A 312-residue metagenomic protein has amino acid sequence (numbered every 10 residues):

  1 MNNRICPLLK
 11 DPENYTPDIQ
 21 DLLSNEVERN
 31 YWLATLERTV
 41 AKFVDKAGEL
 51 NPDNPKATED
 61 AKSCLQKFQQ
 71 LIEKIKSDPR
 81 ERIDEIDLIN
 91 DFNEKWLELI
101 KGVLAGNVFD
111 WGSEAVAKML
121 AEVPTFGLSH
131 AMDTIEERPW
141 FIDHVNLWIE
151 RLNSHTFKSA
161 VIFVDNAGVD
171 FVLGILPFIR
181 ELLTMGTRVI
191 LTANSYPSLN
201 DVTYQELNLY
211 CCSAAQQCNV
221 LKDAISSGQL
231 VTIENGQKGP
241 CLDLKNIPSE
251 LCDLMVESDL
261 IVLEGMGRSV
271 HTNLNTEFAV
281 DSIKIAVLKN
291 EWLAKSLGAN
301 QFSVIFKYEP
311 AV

Functional and structural regions predicted by a protein language model:
M1-A131, I142, L147-S154: Non-catalytic accessory regions outside enzyme or core folds
N93, L183-V202: Extended, H/D-rich, highly charged conserved domains that either
L147-R151, G174-I179, E250, E257: Short, hydrophobic/aromatic alpha-helical segments in well-folded domains
S159, T187-I190, D281: Residues at the starts of beta-strands that form the adenosine-phosphate
S159-V161, D259-L260: Structural motif
V164-L176, Y196-L199, M266-H271: Gly/Ser/Thr-rich loops at beta-strand to alpha-helix junctions that form or flank small-molecule/cofactor-binding
G168-L191: Histidine-anchored nucleotide/phosphate-binding helix
A193-S195, V202-V312: C-terminal functional extensions of proteins
